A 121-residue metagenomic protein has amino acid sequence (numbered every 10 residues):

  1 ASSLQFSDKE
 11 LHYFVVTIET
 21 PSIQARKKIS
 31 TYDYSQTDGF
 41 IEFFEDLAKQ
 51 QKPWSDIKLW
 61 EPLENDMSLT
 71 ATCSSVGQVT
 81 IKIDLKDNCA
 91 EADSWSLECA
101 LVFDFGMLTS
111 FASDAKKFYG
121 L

Functional and structural regions predicted by a protein language model:
A1-A25, D33-S35, L108, F118-L121: Charged, alpha-helix-forming regions
D8-V15, L59, M67-D93: Intrinsic, low-complexity N-terminal interaction/targeting segments
T20-S22, D33-S35, C73-S75, L85-C89 (+1 more regions): Beta-strand elements of well-folded, non-transmembrane domains
Q24-A25, A48-S55, N88-A92, F118-G120: Short loop/beta submotifs within extracellular cysteine-rich repeat domains
Q24-S35, S55, D93-L101: A cross-kingdom feature marking solvent-exposed beta-strand/loop segments within repeated, beta-rich binding/scaffold
F40-G77: Short, internal acidic amphipathic alpha-helical interface segments that mediate docking to partner proteins
F40-L47, I81, M107, F111 (+1 more regions): Short, structured motif recognition centered on aromatic/hydrophobic residues
N88-L121: Mixed-charge, glycine-accented linear interaction segment located at domain edges/termini
